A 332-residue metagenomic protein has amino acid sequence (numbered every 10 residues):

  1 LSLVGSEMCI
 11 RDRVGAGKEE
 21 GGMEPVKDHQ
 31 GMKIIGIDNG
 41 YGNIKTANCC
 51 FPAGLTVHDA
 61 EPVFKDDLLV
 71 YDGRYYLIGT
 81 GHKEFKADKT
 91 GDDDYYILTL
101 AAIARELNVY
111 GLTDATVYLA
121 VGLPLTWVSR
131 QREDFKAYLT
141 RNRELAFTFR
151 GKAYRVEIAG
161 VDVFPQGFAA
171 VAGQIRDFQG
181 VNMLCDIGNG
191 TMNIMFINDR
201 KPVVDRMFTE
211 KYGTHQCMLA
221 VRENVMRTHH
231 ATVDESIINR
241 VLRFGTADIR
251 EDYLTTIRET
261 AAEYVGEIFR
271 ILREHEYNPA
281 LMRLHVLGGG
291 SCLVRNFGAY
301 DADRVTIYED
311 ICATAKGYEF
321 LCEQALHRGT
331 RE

Functional and structural regions predicted by a protein language model:
L1, R11-L184, K201-Q216, T228 (+1 more regions): Nucleotide/phosphate-binding catalytic cleft detector across ATP-hydrolyzing and phosphate-transferring enzymes
V4, N198: A cytosolic small-molecule/anion-sensing beta-strand core signal
T46, I194-F196: Conserved blade-register residue in beta-propeller folds
I187-N193: Ser/Thr-glycine-rich phosphate-binding loops at phosphate-binding pockets of nucleotides, nucleotide cofactors
